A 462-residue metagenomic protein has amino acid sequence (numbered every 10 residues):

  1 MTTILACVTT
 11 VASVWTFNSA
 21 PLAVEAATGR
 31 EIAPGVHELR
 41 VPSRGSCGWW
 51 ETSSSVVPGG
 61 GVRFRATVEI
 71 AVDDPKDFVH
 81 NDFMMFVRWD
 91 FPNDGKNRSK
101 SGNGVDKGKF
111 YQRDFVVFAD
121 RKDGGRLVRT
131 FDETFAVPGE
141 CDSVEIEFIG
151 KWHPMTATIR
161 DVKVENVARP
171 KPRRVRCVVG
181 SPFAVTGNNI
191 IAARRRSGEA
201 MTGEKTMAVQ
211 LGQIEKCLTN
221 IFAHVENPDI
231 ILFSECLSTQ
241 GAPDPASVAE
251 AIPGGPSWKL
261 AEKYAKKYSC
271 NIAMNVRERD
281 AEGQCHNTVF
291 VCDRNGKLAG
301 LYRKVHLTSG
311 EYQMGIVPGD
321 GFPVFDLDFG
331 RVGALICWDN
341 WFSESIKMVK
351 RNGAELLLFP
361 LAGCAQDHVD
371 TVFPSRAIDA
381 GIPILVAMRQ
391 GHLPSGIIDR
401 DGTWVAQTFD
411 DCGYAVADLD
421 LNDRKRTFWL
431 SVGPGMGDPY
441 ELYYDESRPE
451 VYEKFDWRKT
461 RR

Functional and structural regions predicted by a protein language model:
C7-P170: Extracellular and organelle-lumenal recognition/adhesion modules and their flexible linkers in secreted
K100, T288, G300-R303, Q407 (+1 more regions): Residue-level detector of high-confidence beta-strand sites
G125-T130, A200, V324, M388-R462: C-terminal beta-strand edge segments of enzyme domains
A168-V179, T186-N188, V324-G333, L356: Beta-strand-turn-beta hairpins that frame and shape the catalytic cleft of phosphate-ester-processing enzymes
S181-N220: N-terminal phosphate-binding loop and adjacent alpha-helix
A208, G212, K216-R294, A365-I382: Cys-nucleophile CN-hydrolase/nitrilase-fold catalytic domain and related Cys-dependent amidase chemistry that acts on
I252-A273, N340-V416: CN hydrolase (nitrilase-like) catalytic-core segments centered on the catalytic cysteine and neighboring Lys/Glu
D280-E355, L361, T371, S375 (+2 more regions): Active-site catalytic loop in hydrolytic enzyme cores
